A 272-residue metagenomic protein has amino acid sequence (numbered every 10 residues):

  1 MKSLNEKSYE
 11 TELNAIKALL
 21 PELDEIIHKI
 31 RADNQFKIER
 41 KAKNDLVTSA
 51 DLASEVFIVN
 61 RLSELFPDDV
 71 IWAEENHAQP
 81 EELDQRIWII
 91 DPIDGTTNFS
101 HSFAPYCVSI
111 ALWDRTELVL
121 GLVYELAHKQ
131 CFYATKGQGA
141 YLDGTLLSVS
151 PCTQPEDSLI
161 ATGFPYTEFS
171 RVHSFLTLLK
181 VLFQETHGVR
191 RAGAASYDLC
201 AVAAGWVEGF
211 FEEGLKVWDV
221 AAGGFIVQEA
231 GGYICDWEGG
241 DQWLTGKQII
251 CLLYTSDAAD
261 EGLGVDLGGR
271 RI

Functional and structural regions predicted by a protein language model:
M1-I93, Y233: N-terminal subdomain of lithium-sensitive/metallo-dependent phosphomonoesterases centered on the IMPase/IPPase/PAP
I27, D51, L62, T96 (+6 more regions): Residue-level signal for inorganic ion chemistry
E39, P80-E82, Y133, P151-Q154 (+1 more regions): Solvent-exposed alpha-helices and their adjacent loops that cap or buttress functional pockets in soluble metabolic
D45, D51, E55, E74-E75 (+6 more regions): Acidic active-site catalytic centers that drive phospho-/nucleotidyl reactions and related ester hydrolyses
E82-Q138: DPxDG-like acidic metal-binding loop motif
D143-G144: Short strand-turn-strand beta-turns centered on an Asx-Gly dipeptide
S148-S256: An extended, acidic
Y254-I272: Single conserved hydrophobic/aromatic residue that forms the stacking wall/gate of nucleotide- or nucleobase-binding
